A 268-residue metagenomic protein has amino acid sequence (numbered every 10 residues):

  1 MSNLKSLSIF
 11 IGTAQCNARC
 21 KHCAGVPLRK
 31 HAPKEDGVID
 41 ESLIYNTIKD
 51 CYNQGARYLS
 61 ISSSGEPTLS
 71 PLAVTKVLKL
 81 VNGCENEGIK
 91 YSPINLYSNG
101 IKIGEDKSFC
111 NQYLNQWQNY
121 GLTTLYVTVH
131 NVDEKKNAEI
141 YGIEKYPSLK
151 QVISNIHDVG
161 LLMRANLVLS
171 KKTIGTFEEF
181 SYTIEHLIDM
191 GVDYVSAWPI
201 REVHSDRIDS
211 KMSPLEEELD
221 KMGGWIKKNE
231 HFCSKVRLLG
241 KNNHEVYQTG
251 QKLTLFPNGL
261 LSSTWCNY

Functional and structural regions predicted by a protein language model:
M1-L43, G55: Canonical Radical SAM [4Fe-4S] cluster-binding loop centered on the CxxxCxxC motif and its immediate flanking residues
M1-S2, L253-Y268: Radical SAM enzyme core and accessory elements
S6-I9, L59-I61, I94-L96, L125-V127 (+2 more regions): Hydrophobic faces of well-ordered beta-strands that scaffold small-molecule active sites in alpha/beta enzyme cores
K30-N46, P67-L122, T128-K136, I143-S148 (+1 more regions): Canonical radical SAM enzyme core domain
A32-K34, E41, K135-K150, S154-T249 (+2 more regions): Radical SAM enzyme [4Fe-4S]-AdoMet core and its adjacent flexible, acidic and glycine-rich loops/tails across
L43-S64: Short Fe-S-cluster ligation motifs
D50-N53, Y113-G121, I153-D158, L187-I188: Acidic (Asp/Glu)-rich catalytic clusters
